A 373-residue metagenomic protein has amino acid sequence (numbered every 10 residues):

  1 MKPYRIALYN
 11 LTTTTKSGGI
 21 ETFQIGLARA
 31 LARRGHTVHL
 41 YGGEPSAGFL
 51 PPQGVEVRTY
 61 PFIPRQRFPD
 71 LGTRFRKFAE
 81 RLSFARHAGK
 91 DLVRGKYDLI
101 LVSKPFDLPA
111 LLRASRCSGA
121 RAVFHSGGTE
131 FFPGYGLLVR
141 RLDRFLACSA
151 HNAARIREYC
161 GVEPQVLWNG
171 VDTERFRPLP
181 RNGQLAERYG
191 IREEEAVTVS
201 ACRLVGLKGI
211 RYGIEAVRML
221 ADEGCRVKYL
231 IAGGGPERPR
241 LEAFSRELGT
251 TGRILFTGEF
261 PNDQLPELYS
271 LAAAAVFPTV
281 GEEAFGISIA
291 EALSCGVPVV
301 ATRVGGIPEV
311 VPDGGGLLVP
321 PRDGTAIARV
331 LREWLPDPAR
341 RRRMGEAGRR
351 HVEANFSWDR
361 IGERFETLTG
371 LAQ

Functional and structural regions predicted by a protein language model:
T22, G26, A196-M219, C225 (+3 more regions): A conserved mid-protein helix/loop that constitutes part of the nucleotide-sugar donor-binding site
E80-F84, V102-D107, S126: Short His-centered aromatic/hydrophobic patch
H151, G170: Carbohydrate-associated surface elements
R177-I191: A short helix/loop element that forms part of the nucleotide-sugar donor recognition site in Leloir-type
E242-F260: Nucleotide-activated donor-binding/catalytic signature segment of Leloir-type glycosyltransferases, i.e., the conserved
E259-F260, E267-A272: Short alpha-helical donor nucleotide-sugar binding micro-motif in glycosyltransferases
S270-A284, V297: Acidic donor-binding loop of glycosyltransferase active sites
D313, L317-G324, E333-A339: Conserved acidic donor-binding segment of nucleotide-sugar-dependent glycosyltransferases
